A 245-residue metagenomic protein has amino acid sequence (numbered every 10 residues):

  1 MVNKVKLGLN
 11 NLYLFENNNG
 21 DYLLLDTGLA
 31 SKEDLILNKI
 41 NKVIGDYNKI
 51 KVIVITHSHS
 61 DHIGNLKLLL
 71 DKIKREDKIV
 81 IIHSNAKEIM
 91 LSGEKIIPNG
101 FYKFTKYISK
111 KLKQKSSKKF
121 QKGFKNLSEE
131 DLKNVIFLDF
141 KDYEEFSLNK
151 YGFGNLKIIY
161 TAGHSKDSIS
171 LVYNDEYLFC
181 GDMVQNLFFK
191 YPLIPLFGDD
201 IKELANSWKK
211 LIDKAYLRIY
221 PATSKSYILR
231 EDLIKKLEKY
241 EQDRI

Functional and structural regions predicted by a protein language model:
M1-V43, S170-G181, Q185: Conserved beta-strand hairpin/beta-sheet module of binuclear metal-dependent hydrolase folds, prominently
N10, S31, S60-D61, E88 (+2 more regions): Short alpha-helical
L23-L25, V54, V80, Y177-F179 (+1 more regions): Residue-level marker for buried hydrophobic side chains located in beta-strands that build the well-ordered beta-sheet
L29-S31, N155-D232, K236: Metallo-beta-lactamase
D34-A86, R218: Active-site metal-binding motif and surrounding structural segment of the metallo-beta-lactamase
I36-N38, L66-L68, E94-K95, N174 (+2 more regions): Short amphipathic alpha-helical segments
D77, I228-I245: Short acidic, glycine/proline-enriched helix-loop-strand junctions
E88-I159, E203-Y216: Metallo-beta-lactamase
